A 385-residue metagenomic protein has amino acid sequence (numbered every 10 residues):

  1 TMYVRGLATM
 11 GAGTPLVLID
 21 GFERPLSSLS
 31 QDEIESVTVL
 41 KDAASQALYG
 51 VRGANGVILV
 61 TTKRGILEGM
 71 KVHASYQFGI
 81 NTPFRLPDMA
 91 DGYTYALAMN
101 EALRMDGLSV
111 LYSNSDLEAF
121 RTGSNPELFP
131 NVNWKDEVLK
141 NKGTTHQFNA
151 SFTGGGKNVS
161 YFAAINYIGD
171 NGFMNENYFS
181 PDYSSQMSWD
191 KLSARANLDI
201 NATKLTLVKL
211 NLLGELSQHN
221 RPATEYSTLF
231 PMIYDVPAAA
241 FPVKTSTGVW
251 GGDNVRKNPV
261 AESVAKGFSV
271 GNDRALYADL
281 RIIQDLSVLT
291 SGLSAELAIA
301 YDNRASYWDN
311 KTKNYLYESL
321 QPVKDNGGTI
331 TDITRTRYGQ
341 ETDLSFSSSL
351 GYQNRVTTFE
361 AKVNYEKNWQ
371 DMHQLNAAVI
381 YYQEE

Functional and structural regions predicted by a protein language model:
T1-Y3, L7-L16, F22-S27, A44-L276 (+1 more regions): Membrane-proximal, glycine/serine-rich, low-complexity loop/turn segments characteristic of large bacterial
G21, S246-G248, G327-G328, D371: Detector for glycine-centered tight turns/loop "hinges" at secondary-structure junctions
Q31: Entry/capping segment at the start of metal-dependent catalytic domains with acidic active-site entry clusters
K41: Residues that line or immediately flank small-molecule/substrate-binding pockets and catalytic motifs
N166-K191, R221-T228, A275, V288-E385: Small-side-chain secondary-structure face that scaffolds active or pore-lining regions
